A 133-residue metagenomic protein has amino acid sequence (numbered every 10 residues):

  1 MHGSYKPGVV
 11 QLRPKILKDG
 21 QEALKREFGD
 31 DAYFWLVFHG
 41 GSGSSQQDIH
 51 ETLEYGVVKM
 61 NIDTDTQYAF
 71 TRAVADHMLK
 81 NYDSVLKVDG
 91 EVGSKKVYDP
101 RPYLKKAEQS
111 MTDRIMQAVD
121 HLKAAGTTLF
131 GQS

Functional and structural regions predicted by a protein language model:
M1, G40-G41, T64-Q67: Short, ordered loop/turn segments at secondary-structure junctions
M1-V10: Glycine-rich, proline-tolerant flexible connector loops at the mouths of alpha/beta enzymes
V9-L36: Alpha-helix-loop-beta-strand connector modules within alpha/beta enzyme cores
P14-Q21, I49, T112-V119: Generic structural signal for well-ordered alpha-helices, preferentially at hydrophobic/aromatic core positions
F34-G40, V58-I62: Hydrophobic faces of well-ordered beta-strands that scaffold small-molecule active sites in alpha/beta enzyme cores
G41-G56: Catalytic cores of alpha/beta
Y55-A73: Glycine-rich phosphate-binding active-site loops on the catalytic face of alpha/beta enzymes
L79-S133: Extended, intrinsically disordered, low-complexity segments
